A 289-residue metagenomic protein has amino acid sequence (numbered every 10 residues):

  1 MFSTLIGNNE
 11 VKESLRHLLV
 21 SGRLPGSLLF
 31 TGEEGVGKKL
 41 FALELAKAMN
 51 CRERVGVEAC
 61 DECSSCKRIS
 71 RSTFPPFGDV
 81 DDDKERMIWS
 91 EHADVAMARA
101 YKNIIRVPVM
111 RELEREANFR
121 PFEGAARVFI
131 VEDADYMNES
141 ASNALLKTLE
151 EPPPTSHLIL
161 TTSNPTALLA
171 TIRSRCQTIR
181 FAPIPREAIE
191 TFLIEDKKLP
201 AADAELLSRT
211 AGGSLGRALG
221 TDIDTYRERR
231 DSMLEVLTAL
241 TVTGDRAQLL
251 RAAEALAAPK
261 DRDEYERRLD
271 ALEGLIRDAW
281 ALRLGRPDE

Functional and structural regions predicted by a protein language model:
M1-A48, G56, R68, P154-H157 (+3 more regions): Charged, glycine-rich active-site and insertion segments that engage polyanionic ligands
M1-S140: Clamp-loader machinery-focused feature within the broader ASCE/P-loop NTPase space
M110-E114, L146, R173: "Short basic amphipathic alpha-helical interaction patches in structured regions
N118, N143-L160: Conserved catalytic/switch belt of AAA+ P-loop NTPases
D133-M137, L149, P165: Conserved Walker B
